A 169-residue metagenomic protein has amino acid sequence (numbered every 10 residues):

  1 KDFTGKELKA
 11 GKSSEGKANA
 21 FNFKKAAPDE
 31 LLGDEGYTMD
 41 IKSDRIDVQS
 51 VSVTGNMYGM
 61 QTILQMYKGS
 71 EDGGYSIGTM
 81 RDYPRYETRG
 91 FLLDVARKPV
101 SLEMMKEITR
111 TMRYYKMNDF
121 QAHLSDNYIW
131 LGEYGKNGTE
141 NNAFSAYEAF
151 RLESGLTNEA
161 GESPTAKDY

Functional and structural regions predicted by a protein language model:
K1-Y86: Contiguous, structured surface segment used for ligand recognition
S52, F91, M112: Conserved, mostly hydrophobic/aromatic
V53-G55, Q65, K98-P99, D126-I129: Solvent-exposed loop/turn segments at secondary-structure junctions within structured extracellular/periplasmic domains
N56, S101, M105, Y169: Aromatic/hydrophobic pocket-lining residues that form the small-molecule binding cavity in soluble enzyme cores
P84, N127-Y169: Aromatic- and acidic-residue-enriched carbohydrate-binding clefts of CAZyme catalytic domains
T88-L92, D119-Q121: Structural preference for beta-strand elements that scaffold enzyme active sites
G90-M104: Active-site mouth loops of central-metabolism enzymes
M104-Y128: Catalytic domains of carbohydrate-active enzymes, especially glycoside hydrolases
